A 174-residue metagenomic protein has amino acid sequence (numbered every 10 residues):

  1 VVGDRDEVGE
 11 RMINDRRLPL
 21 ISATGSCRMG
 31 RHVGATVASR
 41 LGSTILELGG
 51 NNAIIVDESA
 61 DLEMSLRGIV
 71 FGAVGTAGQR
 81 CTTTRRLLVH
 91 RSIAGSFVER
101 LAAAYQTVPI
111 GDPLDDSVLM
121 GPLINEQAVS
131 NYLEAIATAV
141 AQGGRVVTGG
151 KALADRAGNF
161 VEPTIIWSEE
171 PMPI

Functional and structural regions predicted by a protein language model:
V1-P19: A structured beta-alpha segment of the ubiquitous adenosine-cofactor-binding alpha/beta core
L20, S26-P173: ALDH superfamily catalytic-core signature
